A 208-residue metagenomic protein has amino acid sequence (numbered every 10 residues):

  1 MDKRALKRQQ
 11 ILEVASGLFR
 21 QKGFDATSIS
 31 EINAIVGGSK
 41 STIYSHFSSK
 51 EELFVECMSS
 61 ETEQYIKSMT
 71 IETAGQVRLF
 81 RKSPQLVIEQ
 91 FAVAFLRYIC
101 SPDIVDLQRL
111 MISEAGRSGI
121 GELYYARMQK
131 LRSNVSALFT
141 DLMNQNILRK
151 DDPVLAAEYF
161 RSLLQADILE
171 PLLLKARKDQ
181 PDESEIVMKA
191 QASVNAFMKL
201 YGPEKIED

Functional and structural regions predicted by a protein language model:
M1-L6, K205-D208: N-terminal intrinsically disordered/low-complexity leader segments
Q10, L18-S60: Helix-turn-helix
S60-P84, L172-P181: Short, flexible, glycine-rich and Lys/Arg-enriched loop motifs at helix boundaries that contact anionic partners
I66, L86, R97-C100, V105-D106 (+2 more regions): Amphipathic alpha-helical packing segments from all-alpha helical-bundle domains
T70-P102, P153-F160, A190: Hydrophobic alpha-helical connector segments
Q90, A94, S133, A137-N144 (+2 more regions): C-terminal peripheral helix-coil segments that are non-catalytic and often amphipathic
V93-C100, Q108-G116, L200: Helix-loop "lid/cap" segments that line or gate small-molecule binding pockets
